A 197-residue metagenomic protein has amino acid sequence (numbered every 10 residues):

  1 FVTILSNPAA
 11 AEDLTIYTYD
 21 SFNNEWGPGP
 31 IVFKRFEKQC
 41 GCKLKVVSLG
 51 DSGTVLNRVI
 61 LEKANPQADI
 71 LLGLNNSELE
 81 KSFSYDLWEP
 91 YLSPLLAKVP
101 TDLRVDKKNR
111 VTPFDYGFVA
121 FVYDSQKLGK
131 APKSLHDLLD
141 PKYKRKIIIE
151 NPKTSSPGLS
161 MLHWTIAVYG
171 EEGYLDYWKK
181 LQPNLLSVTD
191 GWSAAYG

Functional and structural regions predicted by a protein language model:
F1-S6: Bacterial N-terminal signal peptides
N7-A11: Sec/Tat signal peptide C-region and signal peptidase I cleavage site
E12-D13, Y19-G29, G50-T54, P66-G197: Extracytoplasmic ligand-binding site segments that recognize negatively charged/polar headgroups
Y17-K45: Short, polar/charged alpha-helical segment
F33-E37, I60, F83: Class I S-adenosyl-L-methionine
N57-A64: Short, well-structured alpha-helical segments in soluble
